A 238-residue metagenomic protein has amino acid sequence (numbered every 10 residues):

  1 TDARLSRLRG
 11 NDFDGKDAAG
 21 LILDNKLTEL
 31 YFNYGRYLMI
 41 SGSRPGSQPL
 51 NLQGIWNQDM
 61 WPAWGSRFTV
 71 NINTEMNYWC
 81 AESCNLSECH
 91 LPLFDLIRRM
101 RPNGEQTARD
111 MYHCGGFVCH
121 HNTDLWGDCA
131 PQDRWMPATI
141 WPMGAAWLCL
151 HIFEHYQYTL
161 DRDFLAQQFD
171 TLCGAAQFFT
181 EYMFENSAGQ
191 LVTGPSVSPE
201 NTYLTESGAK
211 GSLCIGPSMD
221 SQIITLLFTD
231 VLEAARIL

Functional and structural regions predicted by a protein language model:
T1-F68, S87-T107, A235: Acidic/polar, glycine-enriched structural segments that form the non-catalytic walls/loops of the carbohydrate-binding
R9, G15-I22, W79, N85-M143 (+2 more regions): Active-site lining segments of carbohydrate-active enzymes
L21, T28, I40-S41, N77 (+4 more regions): Alpha-helix C-terminal capping/termination sites
I22-E29, N71, R162, S218 (+1 more regions): Soluble non-cytosolic domains of exported or imported proteins
E29-R36, T74, H90-R101, E105 (+5 more regions): Hydrophobic core segments within long, regular secondary-structure runs in both alpha- and beta-rich folds
R36-S43, E82, R98, P102 (+4 more regions): Sec-exported extracytoplasmic/periplasmic mature domains
N51-S66, G115-L165, T180-L238: The feature captures the catalytic groove of carbohydrate-active enzymes
A63-S83, S87, S212, M219: Conserved catalytic neighborhood of penicillin-recognizing serine enzymes
